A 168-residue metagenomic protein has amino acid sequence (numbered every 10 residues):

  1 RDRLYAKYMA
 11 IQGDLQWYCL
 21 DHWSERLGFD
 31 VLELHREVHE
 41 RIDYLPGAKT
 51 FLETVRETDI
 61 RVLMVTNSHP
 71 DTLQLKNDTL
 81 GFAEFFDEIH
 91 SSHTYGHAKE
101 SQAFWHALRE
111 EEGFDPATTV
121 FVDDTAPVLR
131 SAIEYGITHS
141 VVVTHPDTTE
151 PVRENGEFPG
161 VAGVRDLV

Functional and structural regions predicted by a protein language model:
R1-T58, H69-D71: N-terminal helical cap/lid subdomain that shapes the substrate entry/recognition surface in HAD-like hydrolases
A10, S24, V38, L63 (+3 more regions): Short, flexible active-site loop motifs that bind/organize anionic cofactors or intermediates
W23-S24, I60-V62, F104-W105, V168: Bulky hydrophobic/aromatic packing residues
L32, E53, H69-V168: Asp-based, Mg2+/Mn2+-dependent phosphohydrolase catalytic module
D59-L63, P116-T119: Short active-site oxyanion
T66: Conserved phosphate-coupling serine/threonine residues in phosphotransfer and NTP-handling enzymes
